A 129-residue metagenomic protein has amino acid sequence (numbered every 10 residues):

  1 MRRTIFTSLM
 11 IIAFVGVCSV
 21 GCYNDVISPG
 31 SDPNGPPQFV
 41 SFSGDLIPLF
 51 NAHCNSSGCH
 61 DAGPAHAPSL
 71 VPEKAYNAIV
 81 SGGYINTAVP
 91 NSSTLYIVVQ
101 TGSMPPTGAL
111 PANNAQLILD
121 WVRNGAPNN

Functional and structural regions predicted by a protein language model:
M1-C22: Sec-dependent bacterial lipoprotein signal peptides
G21-N129: Aromatic- and Gly/Pro-enriched helix-to-coil junctions and flexible linker segments
